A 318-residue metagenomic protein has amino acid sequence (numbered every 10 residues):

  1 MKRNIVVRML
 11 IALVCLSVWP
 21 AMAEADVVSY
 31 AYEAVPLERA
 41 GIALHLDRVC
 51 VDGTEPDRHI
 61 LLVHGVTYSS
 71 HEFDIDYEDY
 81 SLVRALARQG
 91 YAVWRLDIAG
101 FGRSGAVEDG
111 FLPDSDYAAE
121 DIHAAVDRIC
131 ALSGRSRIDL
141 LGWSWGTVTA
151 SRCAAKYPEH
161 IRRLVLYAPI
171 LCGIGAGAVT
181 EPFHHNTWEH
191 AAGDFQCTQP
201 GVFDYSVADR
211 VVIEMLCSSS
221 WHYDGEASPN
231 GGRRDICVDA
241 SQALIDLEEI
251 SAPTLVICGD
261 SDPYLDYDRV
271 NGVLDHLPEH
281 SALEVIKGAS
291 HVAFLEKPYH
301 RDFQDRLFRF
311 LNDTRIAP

Functional and structural regions predicted by a protein language model:
D26-G53: N-terminal cap/lid segment of alpha/beta-hydrolase-fold proteins
P56-G65: Short beta-strand element of the alpha/beta-hydrolase
V66-Y77: Short substrate-entry loop that stabilizes the transition state in hydrolases
Y80-G105: Conserved alpha/beta-hydrolase
L112-L132: Alpha/beta-hydrolase active-site loop
G175-I257: Alpha/beta-hydrolase
P263-R269: Conserved alpha/beta-hydrolase "acid-adjacent" motif
A289-R301: Catalytic histidine-centered segment of alpha/beta-hydrolase-like enzymes
